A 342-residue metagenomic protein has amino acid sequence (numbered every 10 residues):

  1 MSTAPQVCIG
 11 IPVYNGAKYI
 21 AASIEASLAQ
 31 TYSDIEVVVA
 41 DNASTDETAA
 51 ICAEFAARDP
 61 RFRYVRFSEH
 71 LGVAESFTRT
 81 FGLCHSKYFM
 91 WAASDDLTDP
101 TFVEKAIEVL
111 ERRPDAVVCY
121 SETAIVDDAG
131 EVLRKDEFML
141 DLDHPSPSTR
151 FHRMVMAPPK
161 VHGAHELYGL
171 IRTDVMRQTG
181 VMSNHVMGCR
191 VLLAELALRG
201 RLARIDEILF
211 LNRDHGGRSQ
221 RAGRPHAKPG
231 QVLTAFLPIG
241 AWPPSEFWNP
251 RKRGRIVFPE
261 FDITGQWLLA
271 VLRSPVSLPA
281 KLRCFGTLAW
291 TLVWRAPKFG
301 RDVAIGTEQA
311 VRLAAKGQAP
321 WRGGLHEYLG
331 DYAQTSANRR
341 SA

Functional and structural regions predicted by a protein language model:
P5-V7, L28-V39, E47, P60-R63: Short loop->beta transition adjacent to catalytic acidic/histidine clusters or analogous donor-positioning motifs
G16-A29: Short, well-formed alpha-helical segments that are part of the catalytic scaffolds of diverse glycosyltransferases
S27, N42-A43, L71, L97: Conserved short acidic donor-positioning loop in nucleotide-sugar-dependent glycosyltransferases
D41-A50, E69, A93: A conserved acidic beta->alpha catalytic loop
F67-C84, L97: Glycine-rich, basic loop-to-helix element that forms the pyrophosphate-binding segment of sugar-nucleotide handling
G82, D99, P145-P229: Conserved nucleotide-sugar donor-binding catalytic segment
F89: Short aromatic/hydrophobic "clamp" motif used to bind/position activated sugar donors
T101-K135: Conserved donor NDP-sugar-binding/catalytic core segment of glycosyltransferases
